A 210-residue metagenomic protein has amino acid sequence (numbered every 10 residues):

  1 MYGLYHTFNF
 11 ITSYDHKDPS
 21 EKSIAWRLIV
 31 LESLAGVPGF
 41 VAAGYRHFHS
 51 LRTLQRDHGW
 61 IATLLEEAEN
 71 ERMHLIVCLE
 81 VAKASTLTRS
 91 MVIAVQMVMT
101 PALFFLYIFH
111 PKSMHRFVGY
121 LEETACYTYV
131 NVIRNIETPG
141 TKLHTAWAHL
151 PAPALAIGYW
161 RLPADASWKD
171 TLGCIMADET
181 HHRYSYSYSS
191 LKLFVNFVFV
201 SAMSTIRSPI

Functional and structural regions predicted by a protein language model:
M1-I210: Non-heme di-metal
